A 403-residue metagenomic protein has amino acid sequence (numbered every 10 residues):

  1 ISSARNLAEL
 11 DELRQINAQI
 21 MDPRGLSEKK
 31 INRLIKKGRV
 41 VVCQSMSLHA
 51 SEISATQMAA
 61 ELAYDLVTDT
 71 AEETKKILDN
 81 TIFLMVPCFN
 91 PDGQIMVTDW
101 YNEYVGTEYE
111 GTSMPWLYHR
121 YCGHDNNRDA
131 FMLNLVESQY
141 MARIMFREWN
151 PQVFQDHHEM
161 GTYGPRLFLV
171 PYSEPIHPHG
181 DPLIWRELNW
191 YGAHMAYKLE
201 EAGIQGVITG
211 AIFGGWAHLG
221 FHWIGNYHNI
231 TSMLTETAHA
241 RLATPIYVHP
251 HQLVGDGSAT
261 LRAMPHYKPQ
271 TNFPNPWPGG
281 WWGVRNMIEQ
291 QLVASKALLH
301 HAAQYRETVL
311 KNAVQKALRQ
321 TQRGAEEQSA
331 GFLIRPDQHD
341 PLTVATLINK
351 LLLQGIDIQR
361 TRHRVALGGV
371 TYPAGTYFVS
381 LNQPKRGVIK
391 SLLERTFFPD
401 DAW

Functional and structural regions predicted by a protein language model:
I1-I53, A60-I82, R128-D129, N134-V136 (+6 more regions): Intrinsic-disorder/low-complexity accessory segments
E52, I95, G161-Y163, R241: Hydrophobic positions within alpha-helical membrane elements
L78-V97, N382: Short, conserved secondary-structure transition motifs
V86-N90, Y101, D156-G164: Short, solvent-exposed turn/loop segments enriched in Gly/Ser/Thr/Pro and often Arg
V97-Y109: Aromatic- and acidic-residue-enriched segments that line the glycan-binding/catalytic groove of carbohydrate-active
T107-D125, Y267-T271: Aromatic- and acidic-residue-enriched carbohydrate-binding clefts of CAZyme catalytic domains
M145-M160: Proline-aspartate-enriched helix->loop->beta-strand connector
